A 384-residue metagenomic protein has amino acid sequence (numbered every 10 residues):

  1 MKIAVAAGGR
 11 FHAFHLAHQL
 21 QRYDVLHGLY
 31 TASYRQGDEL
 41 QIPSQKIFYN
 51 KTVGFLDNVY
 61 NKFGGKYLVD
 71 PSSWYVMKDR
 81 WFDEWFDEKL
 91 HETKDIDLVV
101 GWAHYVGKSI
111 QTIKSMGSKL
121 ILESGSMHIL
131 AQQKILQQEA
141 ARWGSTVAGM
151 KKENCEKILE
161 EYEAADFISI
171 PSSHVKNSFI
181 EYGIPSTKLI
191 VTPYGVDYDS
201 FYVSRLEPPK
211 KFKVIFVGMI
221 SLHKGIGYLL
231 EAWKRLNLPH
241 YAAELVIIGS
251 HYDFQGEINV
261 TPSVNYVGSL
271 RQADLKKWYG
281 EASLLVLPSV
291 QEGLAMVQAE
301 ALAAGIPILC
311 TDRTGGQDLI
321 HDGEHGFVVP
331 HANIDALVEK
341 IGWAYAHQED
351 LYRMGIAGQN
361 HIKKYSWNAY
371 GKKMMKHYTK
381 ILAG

Functional and structural regions predicted by a protein language model:
Y60-S73, M116-E156: Acceptor-binding helix/loop patch of EC 2.4 sugar-transfer enzymes, predominantly nucleotide-sugar-dependent
H174, G195: Carbohydrate-associated surface elements
V203-R235: Conserved donor-binding/catalytic core segment of Leloir-type glycosyltransferases
F254-K276: Nucleotide-activated donor-binding/catalytic signature segment of Leloir-type glycosyltransferases, i.e., the conserved
V290: Aromatic "clamp/platform" in nucleotide-sugar-dependent glycosyltransferases that forms part of the donor/acceptor
P307-C310: Short hydrophobic beta-strand element within catalytic cores of glycosyltransferases and related nucleotide-activated
D322-G323, F327-I334, W343-Q348: Conserved acidic donor-binding segment of nucleotide-sugar-dependent glycosyltransferases
A336, W343, D350-K364: A short, well-ordered alpha-helix in the C-terminal region of glycosyltransferases
